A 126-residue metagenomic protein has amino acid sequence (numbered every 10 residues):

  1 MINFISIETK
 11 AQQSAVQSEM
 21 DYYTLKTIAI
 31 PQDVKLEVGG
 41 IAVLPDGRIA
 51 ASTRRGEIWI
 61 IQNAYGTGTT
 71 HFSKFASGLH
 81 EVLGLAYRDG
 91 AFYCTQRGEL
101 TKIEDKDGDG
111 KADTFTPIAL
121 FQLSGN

Functional and structural regions predicted by a protein language model:
F4-N126: Beta-propeller domains with acidic blade repeats across secreted/periplasmic ectodomains and cytosolic WD/CNH propellers
